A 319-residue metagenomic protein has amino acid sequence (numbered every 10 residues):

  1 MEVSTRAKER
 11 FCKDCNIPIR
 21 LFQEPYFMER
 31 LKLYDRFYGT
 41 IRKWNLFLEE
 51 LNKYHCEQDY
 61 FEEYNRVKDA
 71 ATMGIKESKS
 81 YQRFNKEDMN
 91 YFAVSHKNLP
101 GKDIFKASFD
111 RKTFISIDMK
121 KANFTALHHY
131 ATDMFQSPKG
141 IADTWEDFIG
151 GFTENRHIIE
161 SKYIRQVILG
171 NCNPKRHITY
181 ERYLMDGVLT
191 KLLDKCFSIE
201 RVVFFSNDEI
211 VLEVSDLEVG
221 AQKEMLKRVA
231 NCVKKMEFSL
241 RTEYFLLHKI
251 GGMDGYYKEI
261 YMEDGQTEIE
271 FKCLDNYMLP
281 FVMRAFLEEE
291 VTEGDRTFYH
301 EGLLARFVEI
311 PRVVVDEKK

Functional and structural regions predicted by a protein language model:
E2-S108, V167-R182, E213, E317-K318: Common nucleic-acid-contacting/processivity interface regions adjacent to the catalytic cores of nucleic-acid enzymes
S4, K8-R30, T40, A131-P138 (+2 more regions): Short, structured coil/loop segments at alpha-helix boundaries
A7-F11, F27-R30, Y34-F37, W44-F47 (+8 more regions): Generic structural signal of hydrophobic/aromatic residues within well-ordered alpha-helices of folded domains
R66, E77-E200, F205-N207: Helical catalytic core of nucleic-acid polymerases
K68-A71, V188-L189, V229: Hydrophobic face of amphipathic alpha-helices
N171-K175, L217-K319: C-terminal polymerase-core module
S206-S215: A generic structural motif
